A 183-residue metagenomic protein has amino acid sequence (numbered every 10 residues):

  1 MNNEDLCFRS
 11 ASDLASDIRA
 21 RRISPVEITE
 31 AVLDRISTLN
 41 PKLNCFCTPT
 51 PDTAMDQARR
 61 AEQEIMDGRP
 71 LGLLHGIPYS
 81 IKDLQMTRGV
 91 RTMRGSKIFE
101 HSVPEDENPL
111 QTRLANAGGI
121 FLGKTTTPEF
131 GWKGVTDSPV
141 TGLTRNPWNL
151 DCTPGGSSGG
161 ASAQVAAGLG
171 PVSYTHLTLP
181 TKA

Functional and structural regions predicted by a protein language model:
M1-D56: An N-terminal boundary/leader segment
R22, S37-S96: N-terminal, positively charged, Ser/Thr/Ala/Gly-biased leader segments that form transit/presequence-like amphipathic
P25, P41, P78, P147 (+2 more regions): Proline-centered helix-kink/hinge sites
V26-E30, M55-A58, P78, Q111 (+1 more regions): Hydrophobic face of alpha-helices
R35, L39, Q57, A61 (+3 more regions): Short alpha-helical functional segments enriched in proximate histidine and acidic residues
L74-Y174: Short glycine/serine-rich loop/turn segments
T175-A183: Conserved small/polar residues in nucleotide/adenosyl-binding loops
